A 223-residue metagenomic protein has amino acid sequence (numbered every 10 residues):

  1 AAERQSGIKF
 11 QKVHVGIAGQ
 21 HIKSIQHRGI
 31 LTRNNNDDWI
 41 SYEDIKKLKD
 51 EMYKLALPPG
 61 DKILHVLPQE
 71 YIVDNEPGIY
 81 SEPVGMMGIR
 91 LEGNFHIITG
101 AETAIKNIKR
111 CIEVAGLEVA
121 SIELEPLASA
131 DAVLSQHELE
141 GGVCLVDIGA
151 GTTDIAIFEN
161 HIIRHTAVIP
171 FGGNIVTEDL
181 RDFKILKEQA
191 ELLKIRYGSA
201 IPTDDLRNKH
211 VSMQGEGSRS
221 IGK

Functional and structural regions predicted by a protein language model:
A1-L145, I162-R164, G173, L186-G222: Nucleotide/phosphate-binding catalytic cleft detector across ATP-hydrolyzing and phosphate-transferring enzymes
G141-D182: Glycine-rich phosphate-binding loop of actin/hexokinase-like ATP-binding domains
